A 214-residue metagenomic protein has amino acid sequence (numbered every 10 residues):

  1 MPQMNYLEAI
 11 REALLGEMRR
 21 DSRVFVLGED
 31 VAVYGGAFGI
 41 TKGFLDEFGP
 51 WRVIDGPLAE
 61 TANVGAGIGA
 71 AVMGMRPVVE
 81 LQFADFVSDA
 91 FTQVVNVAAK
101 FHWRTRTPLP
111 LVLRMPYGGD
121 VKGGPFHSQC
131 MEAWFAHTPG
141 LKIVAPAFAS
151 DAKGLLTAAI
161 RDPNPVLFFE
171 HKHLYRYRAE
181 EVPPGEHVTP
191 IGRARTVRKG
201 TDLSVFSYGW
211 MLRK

Functional and structural regions predicted by a protein language model:
M1-F169, L174: Thiamine diphosphate
A9-G16, K153-P165, L174-K214: Glycine-/acidic-rich phosphate or pyrophosphate-binding loops and their flanking alpha/beta elements
